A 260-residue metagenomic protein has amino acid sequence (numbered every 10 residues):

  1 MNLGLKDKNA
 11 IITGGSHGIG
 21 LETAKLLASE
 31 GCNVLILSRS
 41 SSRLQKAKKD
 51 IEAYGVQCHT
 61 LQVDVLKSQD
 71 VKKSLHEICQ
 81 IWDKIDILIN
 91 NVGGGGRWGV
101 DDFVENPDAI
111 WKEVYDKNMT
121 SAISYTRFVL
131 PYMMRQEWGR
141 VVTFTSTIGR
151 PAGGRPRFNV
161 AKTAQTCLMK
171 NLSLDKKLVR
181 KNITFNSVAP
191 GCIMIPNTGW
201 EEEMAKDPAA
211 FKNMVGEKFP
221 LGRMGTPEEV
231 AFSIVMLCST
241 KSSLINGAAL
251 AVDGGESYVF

Functional and structural regions predicted by a protein language model:
M1, R180, S187, G191-K218 (+1 more regions): A glycine/serine/threonine-rich, flexible loop-to-helix segment that serves as the NAD(P) cofactor-binding "lid"
N2, I19, V100, E217 (+2 more regions): Short C-terminal tail/terminal secondary-structure segment of NAD(P)H-dependent dehydrogenase/reductase domains
L3-L35: Canonical Rossmann dinucleotide-binding motif of NAD(H)/NADP(H)-dependent dehydrogenases/reductases, specifically
S41-S42, Q62-S74, D108, E229: The beta1-alpha1 cofactor-binding region of Rossmann-like NAD(H)/NADP(H)-dependent oxidoreductases
K72, H76, G95-K112, R135 (+2 more regions): Conserved mid-core segment of classical short-chain dehydrogenase/reductases
D86, V104-I123, W138, V142 (+1 more regions): Catalytic Tyr-X3-Lys loop
G95, V142-A164, M169-K170, L174-V179 (+1 more regions): Catalytic loop of short-chain dehydrogenase/reductase
V179-T184, I245-G247: Short, small/polar-rich loop/turn modules that mediate ligand/substrate recognition or access, typified
